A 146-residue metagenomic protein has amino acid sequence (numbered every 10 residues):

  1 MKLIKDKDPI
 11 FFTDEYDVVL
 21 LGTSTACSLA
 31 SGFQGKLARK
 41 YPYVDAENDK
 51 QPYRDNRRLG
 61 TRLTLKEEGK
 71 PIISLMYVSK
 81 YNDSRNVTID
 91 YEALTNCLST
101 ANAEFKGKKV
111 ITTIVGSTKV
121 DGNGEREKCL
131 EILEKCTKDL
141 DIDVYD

Functional and structural regions predicted by a protein language model:
M1-D146: Macrodomain-like recognition of ADP-ribose-binding/processing modules
